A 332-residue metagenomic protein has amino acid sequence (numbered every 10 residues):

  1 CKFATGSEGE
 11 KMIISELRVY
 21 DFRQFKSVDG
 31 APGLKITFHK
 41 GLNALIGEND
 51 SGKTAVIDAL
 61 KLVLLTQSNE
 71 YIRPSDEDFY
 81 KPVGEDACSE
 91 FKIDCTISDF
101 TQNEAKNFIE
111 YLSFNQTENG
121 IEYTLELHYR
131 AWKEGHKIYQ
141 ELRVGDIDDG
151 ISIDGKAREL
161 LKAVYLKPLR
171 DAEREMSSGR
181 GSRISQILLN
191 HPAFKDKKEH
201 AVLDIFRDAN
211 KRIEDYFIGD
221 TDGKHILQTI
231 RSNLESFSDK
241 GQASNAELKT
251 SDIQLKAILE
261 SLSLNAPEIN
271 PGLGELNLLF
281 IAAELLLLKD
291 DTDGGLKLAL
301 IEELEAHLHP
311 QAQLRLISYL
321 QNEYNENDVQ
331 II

Functional and structural regions predicted by a protein language model:
C1, I57-N119: Conserved P-loop NTP-binding catalytic core
C1-K11, E175-G179, S185-I301, N322: Extended helical coiled-coil dimerization/tether regions that scaffold and oligomerize large DNA-maintenance assemblies
C1-L65, L259, S263-I332: Switch/communication elements of ASCE P-loop NTPase nucleotide-binding domains
M12-I13, P32, A87-I93, I121-L125 (+2 more regions): Residues at beta-strand starts and edge strands
K35, P82-A87, G155-K156, S238 (+3 more regions): Replace "in large, NTP-powered and nucleic-acid-processing enzymes" with "in large, NTP-powered factors and other
S51, K61-N69, F100-Q102, E134 (+8 more regions): Non-catalytic alpha-helical coupling and interface elements of nucleotide-dependent molecular machines and regulators
D76-K81, G145-I153, K249: Short alpha-helical segments and helix-capping/turn motifs at coil-helix boundaries
K92-D94, S98-R207, K211: Electropositive, glycine-dotted interaction segments that contact anionic polymers or phosphate-rich ligands
